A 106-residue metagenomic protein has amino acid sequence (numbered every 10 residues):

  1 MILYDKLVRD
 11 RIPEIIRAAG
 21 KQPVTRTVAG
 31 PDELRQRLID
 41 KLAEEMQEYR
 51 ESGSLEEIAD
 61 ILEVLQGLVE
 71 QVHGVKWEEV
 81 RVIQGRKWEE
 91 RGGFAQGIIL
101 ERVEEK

Functional and structural regions predicted by a protein language model:
M1-K106: Flexible "arm" and connector segments at domain edges
